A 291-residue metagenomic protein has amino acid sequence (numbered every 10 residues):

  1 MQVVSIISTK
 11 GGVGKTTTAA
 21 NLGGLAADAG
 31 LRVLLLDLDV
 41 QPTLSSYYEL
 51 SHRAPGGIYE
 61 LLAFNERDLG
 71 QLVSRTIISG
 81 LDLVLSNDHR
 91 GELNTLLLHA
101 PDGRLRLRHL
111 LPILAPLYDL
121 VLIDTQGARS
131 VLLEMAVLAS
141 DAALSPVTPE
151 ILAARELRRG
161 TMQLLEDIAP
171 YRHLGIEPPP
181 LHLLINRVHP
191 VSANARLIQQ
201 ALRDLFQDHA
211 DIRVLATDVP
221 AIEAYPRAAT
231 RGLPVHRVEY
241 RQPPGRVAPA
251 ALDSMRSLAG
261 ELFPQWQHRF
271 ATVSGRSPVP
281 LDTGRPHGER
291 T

Functional and structural regions predicted by a protein language model:
M1-T291: P-loop NTP-binding core
